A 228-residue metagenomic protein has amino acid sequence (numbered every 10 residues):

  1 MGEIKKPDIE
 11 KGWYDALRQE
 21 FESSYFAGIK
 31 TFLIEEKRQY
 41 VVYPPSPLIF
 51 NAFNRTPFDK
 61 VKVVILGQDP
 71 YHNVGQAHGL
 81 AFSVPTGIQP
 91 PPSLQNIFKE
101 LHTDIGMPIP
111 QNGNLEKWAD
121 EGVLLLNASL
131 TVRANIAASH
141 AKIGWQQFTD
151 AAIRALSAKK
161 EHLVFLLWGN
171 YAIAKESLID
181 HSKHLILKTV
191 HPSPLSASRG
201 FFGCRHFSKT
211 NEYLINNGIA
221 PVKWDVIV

Functional and structural regions predicted by a protein language model:
K5-L17: Generic N-terminal amphipathic, Lys/Arg-enriched alpha-helix
Q19-L167, Y171-I173, I179-D180, L185-K188 (+3 more regions): A polyanion-binding, active-site-adjacent surface
R199-F201: A non-catalytic structural micro-motif
